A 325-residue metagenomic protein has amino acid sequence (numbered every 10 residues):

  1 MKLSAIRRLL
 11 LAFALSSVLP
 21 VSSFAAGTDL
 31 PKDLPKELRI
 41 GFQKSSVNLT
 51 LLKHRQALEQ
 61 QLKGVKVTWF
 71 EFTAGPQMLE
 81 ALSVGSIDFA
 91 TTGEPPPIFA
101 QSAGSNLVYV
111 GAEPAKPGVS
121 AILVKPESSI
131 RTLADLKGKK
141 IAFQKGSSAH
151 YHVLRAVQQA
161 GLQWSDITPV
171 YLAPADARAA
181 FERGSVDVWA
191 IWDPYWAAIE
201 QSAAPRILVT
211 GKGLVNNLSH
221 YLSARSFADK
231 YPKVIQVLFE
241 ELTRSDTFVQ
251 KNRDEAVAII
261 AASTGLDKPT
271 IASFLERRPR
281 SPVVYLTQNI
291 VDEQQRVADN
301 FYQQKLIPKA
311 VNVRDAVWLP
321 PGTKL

Functional and structural regions predicted by a protein language model:
K2-L11: Bacterial N-terminal signal peptides that target proteins for export
L10-S22: Bacterial N-terminal signal peptides
G27-A160, T168-Y171, D187-D193, G213-V215: Short, glycine-/small- and polar/acidic-enriched structural segments that line small-molecule recognition paths
L38, G138-F143, R183-V186, S226 (+2 more regions): Second-shell loop/turn segments in exported
N48-L49, K116-I122, P205-R206, N217-Y221 (+2 more regions): Small-molecule pocket liners
P95, S128, D166-V170, P174-A262: Pocket-lining segment of extracytoplasmic ligand-binding domains
D229-L306: Secondary-structure end/capping motifs
D299-L325: Conserved C-terminal helix/tail region of periplasmic/extracytoplasmic solute-binding proteins
